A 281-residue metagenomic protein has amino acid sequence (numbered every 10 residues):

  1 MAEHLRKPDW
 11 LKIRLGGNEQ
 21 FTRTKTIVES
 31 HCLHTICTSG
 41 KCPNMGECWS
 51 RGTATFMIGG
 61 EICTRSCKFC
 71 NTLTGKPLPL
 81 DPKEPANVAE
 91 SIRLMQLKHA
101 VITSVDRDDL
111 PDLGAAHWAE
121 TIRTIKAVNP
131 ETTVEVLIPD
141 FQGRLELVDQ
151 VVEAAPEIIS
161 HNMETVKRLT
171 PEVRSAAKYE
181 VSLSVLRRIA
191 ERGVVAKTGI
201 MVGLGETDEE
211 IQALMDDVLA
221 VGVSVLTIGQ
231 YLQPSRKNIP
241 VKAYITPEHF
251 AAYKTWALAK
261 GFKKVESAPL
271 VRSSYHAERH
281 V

Functional and structural regions predicted by a protein language model:
M1-T55, A86-E90, E120-T132, E153 (+1 more regions): Auxiliary Fe-S-binding modules of radical SAM enzymes
N44-L94: Active-site cofactor/substrate anionic-group-binding motifs, chiefly glycine- and Lys/Arg-rich phosphate-binding loops
E61-T64, L97, E164-V166, Y231-Q233: Short connector loops/turns at beta-strand edges and beta->alpha or beta->beta junctions
I62-T64, Q142, E206: Residues that cap or initiate secondary-structure elements
S66, L110, L169, R236 (+1 more regions): Glycine/Thr-rich phosphate-binding loops of Rossmann-like dinucleotide-binding domains
T72-N87, L94-L145, V151-S184, K197-M201 (+1 more regions): Core AdoMet radical
